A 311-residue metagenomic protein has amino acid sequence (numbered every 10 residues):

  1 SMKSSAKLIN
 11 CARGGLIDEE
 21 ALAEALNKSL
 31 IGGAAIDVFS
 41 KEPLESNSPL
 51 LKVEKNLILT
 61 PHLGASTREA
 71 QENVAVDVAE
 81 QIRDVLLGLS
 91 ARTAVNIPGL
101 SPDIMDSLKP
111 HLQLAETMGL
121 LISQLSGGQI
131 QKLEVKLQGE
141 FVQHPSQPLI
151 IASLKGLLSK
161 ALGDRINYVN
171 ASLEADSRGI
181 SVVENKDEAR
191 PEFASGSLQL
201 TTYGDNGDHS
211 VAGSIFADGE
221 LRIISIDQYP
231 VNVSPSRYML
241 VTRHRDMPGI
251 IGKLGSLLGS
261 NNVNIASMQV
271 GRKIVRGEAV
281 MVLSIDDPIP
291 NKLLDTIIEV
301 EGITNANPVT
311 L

Functional and structural regions predicted by a protein language model:
S5-S126, T310: Rossmann-like dinucleotide-binding domain for NAD(H)/NADP(H)
G99-L311: A conserved regulatory-domain signal marking ACT and ACT-like small-molecule sensing domains and adjacent regulatory
